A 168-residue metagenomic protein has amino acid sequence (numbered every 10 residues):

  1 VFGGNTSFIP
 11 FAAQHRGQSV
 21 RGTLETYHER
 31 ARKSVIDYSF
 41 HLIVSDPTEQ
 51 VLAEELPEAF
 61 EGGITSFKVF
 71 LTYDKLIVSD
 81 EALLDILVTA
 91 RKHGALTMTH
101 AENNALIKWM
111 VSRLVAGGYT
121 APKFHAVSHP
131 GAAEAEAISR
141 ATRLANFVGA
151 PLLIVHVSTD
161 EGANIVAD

Functional and structural regions predicted by a protein language model:
V1-K33: Metal-associated gating/positioning segment near the N- to mid-region
G3, I36, G62: Structured loop/turn residues at beta-strand edges in well-structured enzyme cores
F8-I9, S39, M98, L153: Structural detector of well-ordered beta-strand residues that form the stable sheet scaffold of enzyme domains
A12-G17, L42-T48, Y73: Acidic, glycine-rich active-site loops and adjacent beta-strand->loop/helix elements that engage anionic groups
G22, I36-D37, H93-A95: Short acidic, glycine/proline-enriched helix-loop-strand junctions
Y27, Y38-F40, F70, H125: Aromatic side chains
E29-P47: A glycine-rich helix N-cap at a beta->alpha junction
Q50-D168: Histidine/acidic residue-rich metal-binding segments in metalloenzymes
